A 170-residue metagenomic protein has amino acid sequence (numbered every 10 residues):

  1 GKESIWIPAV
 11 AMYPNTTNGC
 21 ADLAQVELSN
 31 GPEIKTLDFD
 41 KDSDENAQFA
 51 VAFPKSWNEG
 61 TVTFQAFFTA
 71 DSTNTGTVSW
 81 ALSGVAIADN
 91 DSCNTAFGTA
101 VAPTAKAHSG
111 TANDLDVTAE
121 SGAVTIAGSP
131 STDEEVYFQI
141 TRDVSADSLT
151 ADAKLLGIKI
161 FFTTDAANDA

Functional and structural regions predicted by a protein language model:
G1-P32, D89-L115, D165-A170: Glycine-rich, low-complexity segments
K41-S56, T61: Short beta-strands within extracellular/lumenal beta-sheet-rich domains
A52-S56, Q65-D71, V85-I87, T163: Solvent-exposed strand-to-loop "edge" motifs in beta-rich extracellular domains
E59-T61, T75-T77, S131-E135: Extracellular Ig-like/FN3 beta-sandwich strand-entry sites
G60-A70, V78, I158: A short beta-strand element within beta-rich, extracytoplasmic domains of secreted/secretory-pathway proteins
N74-L82, D152-L155: Short coil-to-beta strand junction motifs in C2/discoidin
L115-A146: Cysteine-clustered segments with highest specificity for TGF-beta superfamily mature ligands
T141-A170: Proprotein-processing/basic-patch segments
